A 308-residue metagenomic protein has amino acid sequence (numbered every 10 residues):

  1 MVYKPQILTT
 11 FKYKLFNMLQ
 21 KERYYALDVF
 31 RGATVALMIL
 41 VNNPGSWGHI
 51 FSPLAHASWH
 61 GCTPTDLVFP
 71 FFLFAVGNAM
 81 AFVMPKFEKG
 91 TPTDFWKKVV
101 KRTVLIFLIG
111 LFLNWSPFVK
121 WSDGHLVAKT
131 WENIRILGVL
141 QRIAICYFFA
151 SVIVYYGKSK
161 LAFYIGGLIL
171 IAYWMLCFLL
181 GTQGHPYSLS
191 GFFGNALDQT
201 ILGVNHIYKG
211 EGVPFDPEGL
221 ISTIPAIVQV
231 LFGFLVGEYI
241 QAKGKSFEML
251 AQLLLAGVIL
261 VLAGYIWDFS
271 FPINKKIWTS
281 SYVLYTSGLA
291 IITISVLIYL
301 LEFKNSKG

Functional and structural regions predicted by a protein language model:
F11-G308: Alpha-helical transmembrane segments and their immediate juxtamembrane cytosolic regions
